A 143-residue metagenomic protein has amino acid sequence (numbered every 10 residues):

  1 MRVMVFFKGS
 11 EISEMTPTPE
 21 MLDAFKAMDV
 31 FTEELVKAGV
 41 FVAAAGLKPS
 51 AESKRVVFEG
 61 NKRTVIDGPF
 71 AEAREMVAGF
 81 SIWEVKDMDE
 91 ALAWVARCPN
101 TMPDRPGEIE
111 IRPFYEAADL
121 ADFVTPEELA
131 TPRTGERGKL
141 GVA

Functional and structural regions predicted by a protein language model:
M1-A143: Conserved, structured core segments of small domains
